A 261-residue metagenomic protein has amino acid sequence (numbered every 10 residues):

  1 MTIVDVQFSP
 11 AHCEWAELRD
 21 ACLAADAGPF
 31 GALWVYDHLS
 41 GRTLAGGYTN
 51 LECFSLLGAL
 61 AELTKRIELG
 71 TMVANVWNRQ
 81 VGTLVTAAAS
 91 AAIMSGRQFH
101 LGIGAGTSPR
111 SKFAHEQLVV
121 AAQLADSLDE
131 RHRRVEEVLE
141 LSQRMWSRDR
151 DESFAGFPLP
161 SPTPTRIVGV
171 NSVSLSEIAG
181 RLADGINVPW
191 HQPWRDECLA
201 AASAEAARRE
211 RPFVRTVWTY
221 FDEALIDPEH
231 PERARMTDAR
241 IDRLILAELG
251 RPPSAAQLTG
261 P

Functional and structural regions predicted by a protein language model:
M1-P261: Active-site-adjacent structural elements that line small-molecule/cofactor binding pockets in enzymes
